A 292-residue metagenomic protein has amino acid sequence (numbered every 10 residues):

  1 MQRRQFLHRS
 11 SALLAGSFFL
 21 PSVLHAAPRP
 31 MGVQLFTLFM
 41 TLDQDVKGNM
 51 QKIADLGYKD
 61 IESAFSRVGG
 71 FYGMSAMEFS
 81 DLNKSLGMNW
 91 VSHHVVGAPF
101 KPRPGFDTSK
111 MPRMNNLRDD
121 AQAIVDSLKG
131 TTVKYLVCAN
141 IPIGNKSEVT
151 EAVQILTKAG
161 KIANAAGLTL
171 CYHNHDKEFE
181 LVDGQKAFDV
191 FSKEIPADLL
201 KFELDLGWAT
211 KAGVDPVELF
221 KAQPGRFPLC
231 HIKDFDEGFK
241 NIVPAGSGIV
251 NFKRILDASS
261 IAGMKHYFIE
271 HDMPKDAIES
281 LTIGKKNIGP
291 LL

Functional and structural regions predicted by a protein language model:
Q2-K134, N164, G225, K286-L292: N-terminal pre-domain/capping segments
S10-A12, G16, P21, K101-K201: Active-site acidic/histidine proton-transfer and metal-coordination neighborhood in alpha/beta enzyme cores
M31-Q34, I61-S63, W90-V95, L136-C138 (+4 more regions): Hydrophobic faces of well-ordered beta-strands that scaffold small-molecule active sites in alpha/beta enzyme cores
L38-Q44, A64-S75, A98-P102, R113-L117 (+6 more regions): Acidic-and-aromatic substrate-binding clefts and catalytic sites of carbohydrate-active enzymes
V46-G48, M74-F79, D119-I124, Q185-D189 (+2 more regions): Alpha-helical scaffolding within the catalytic cores of extracellular/periplasmic polymer-degrading hydrolases
D60-E62, A163-I249: Acidic/histidine-rich catalytic cores of soluble enzymes
A245-I269: H/E-rich (His + Asp/Glu) clusters that bind or coordinate divalent metals
M273-L292: Aromatic-rich peripheral "rim/lid" segments of glycoside hydrolase catalytic domains that contact and position glycan
